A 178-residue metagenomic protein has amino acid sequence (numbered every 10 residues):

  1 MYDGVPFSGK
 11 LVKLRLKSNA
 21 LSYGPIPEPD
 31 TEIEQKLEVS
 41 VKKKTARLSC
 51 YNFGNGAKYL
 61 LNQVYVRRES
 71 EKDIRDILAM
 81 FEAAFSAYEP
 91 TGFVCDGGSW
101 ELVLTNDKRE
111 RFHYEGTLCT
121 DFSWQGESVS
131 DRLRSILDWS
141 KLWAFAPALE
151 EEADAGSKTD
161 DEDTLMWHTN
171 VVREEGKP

Functional and structural regions predicted by a protein language model:
M1-D30, E34, G56-P178: Short, well-ordered, aromatic-rich surface patches in folded extracellular/luminal domains
E38-T45, K108: Short, solvent-exposed coil/turn segments at beta-strand boundaries
K43-G54: N-terminal glycine/threonine-rich, aromatic-flanked beta-hairpin/loop signature
